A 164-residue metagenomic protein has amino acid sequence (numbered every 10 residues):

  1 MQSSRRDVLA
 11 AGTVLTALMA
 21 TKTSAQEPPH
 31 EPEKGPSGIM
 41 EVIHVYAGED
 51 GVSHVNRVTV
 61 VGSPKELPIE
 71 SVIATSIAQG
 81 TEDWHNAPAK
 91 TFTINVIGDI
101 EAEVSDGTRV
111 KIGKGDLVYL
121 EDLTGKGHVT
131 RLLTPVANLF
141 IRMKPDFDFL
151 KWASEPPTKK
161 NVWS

Functional and structural regions predicted by a protein language model:
M1-L15: N-terminal secretory signal peptides and thylakoid transit peptides that target proteins across membranes
K22-V52: C-terminal segment of N-terminal export signals and the immediately downstream linker at the start of the mature
S53-E70: N-terminal first-folded block
H54-V55, K111, Y119: A sequence-level detector of short linear motifs
V61, E70-A87, D122-L123: Conserved short histidine dyad/triad with adjacent acidic residue
N86, T93-G113: A short beta-strand-loop-beta hairpin characteristic of the jelly-roll/cupin
R109, D116, D122-D148: Ligand-binding loop in jelly-roll beta-barrel domains
S154-W163: Glycine- and charge-enriched low-complexity intrinsically disordered segments
